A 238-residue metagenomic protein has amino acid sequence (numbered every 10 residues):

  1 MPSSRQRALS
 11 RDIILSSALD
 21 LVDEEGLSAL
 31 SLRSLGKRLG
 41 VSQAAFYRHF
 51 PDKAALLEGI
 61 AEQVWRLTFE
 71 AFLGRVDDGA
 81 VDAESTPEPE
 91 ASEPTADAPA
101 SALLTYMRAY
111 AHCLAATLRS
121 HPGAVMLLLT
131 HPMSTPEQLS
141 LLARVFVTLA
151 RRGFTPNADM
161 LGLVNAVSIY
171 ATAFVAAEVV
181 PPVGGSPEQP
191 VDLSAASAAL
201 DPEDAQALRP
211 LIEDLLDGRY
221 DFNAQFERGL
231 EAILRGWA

Functional and structural regions predicted by a protein language model:
M1-L9, F69, L73-A96, A205-G218: N-terminal intrinsically disordered/low-complexity leader segments
M1-V41, P51-E58, D77, A224: Basic, helix-initiating cap at the start of DNA-binding domains
I13-D20, E24-E25, A55-G74, T105-C113 (+1 more regions): Alpha-helical structural segments
A44-A45: Key DNA-contact positions within bacterial/archaeal DNA-binding proteins
T68, F72, P122, V175-P182: Short amphipathic alpha-helical interaction/hinge segments
A71-S140, A158-M160, V164-V167: Hydrophobic alpha-helical connector segments
L141-A196, W237-A238: Hydrophobic alpha-helical bundle segments that form small-molecule/ligand-binding pockets
V180-A238: C-terminal peripheral helix-coil segments that are non-catalytic and often amphipathic
